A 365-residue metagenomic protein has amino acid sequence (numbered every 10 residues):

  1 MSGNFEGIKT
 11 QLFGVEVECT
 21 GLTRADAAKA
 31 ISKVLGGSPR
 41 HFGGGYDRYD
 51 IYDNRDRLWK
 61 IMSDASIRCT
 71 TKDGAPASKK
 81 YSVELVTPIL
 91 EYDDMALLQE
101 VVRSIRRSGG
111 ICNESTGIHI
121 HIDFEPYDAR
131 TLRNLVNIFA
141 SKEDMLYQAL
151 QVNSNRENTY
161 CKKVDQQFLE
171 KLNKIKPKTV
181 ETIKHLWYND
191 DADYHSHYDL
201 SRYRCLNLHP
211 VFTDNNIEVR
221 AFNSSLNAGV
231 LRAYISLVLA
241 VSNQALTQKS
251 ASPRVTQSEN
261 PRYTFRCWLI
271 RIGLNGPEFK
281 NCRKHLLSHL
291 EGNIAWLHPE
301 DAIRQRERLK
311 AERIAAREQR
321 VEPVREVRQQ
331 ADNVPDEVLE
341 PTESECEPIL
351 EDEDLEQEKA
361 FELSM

Functional and structural regions predicted by a protein language model:
M1-I111, E125-C346, L350-M365: C-terminal accessory/tail domains of diverse enzymes
N113-S115: Active-site histidine-anchored catalytic micro-motif
